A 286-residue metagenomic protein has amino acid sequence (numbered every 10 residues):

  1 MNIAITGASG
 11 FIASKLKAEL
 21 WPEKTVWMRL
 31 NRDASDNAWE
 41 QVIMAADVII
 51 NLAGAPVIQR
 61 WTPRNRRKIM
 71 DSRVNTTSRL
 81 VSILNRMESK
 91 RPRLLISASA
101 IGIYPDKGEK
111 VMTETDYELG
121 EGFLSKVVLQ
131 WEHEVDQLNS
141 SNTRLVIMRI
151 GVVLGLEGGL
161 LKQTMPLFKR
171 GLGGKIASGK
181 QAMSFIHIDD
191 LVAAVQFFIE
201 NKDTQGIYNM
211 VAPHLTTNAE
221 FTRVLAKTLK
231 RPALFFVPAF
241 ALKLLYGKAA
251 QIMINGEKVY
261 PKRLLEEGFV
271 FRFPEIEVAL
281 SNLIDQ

Functional and structural regions predicted by a protein language model:
I3-L20: N-terminal Rossmann NAD(P)H-binding glycine-rich loop of SDR-like oxidoreductase domains
K15, N201-K248, S281, Q286: Mid/C-terminal beta-alpha module of Rossmann-like enzyme folds, strongest in SDR-family dehydrogenases/epimerases
D33-R79, R86: NAD(P)H-binding glycine-rich loop region in Rossmannoid oxidoreductase-like domains and their noncatalytic homologs
R79-E121: Conserved Rossmann-fold NAD(P)-dependent oxidoreductase catalytic core, especially the SDR/UDP-sugar
G120-G122, G151-G158, S178-I188, I199: Glycine-rich "substrate-gating" loop/helix at the edge of Rossmann-like oxidoreductase active sites
H133-L156: Conserved beta-loop-beta element that borders a ligand/cofactor-binding pocket
M165-G173, Q181-L215: Alpha-helical substrate-binding/gating segment
Q251-Q286: C-terminal amphipathic/interface module of NAD(P)-dependent oxidoreductases and related NAD-binding regulators
